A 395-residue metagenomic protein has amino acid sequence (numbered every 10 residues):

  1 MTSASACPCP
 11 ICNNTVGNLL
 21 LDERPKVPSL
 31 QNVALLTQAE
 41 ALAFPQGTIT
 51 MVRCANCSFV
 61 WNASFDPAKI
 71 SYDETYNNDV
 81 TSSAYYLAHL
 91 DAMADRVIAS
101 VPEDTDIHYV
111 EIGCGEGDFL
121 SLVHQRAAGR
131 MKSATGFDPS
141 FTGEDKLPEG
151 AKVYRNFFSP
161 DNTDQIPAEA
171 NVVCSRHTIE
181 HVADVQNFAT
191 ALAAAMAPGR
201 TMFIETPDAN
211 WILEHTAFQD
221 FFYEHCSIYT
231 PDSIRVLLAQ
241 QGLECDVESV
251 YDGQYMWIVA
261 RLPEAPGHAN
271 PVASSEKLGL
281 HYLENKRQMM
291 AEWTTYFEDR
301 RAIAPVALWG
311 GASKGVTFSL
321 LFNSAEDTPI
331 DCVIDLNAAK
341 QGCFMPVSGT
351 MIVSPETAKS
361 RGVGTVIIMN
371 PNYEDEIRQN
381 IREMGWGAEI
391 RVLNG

Functional and structural regions predicted by a protein language model:
T2-Y85, S249: N-terminal juxtadomain amphipathic helix that follows a signal peptide/anchor or precedes a small N-terminal auxiliary
E23-Q31, D220, E248-P266: Conserved catalytic loop of SAM-dependent methyltransferase domains
Q38-A43, F218-D232: Acceptor-substrate binding/catalytic loop of class I
I70-S71, W211-E214, H268-A269: Short acidic/His/Gly/Ser-rich catalytic and metal-binding motifs that mark active-site loops of diverse hydrolases
N77-A88, L280-R287: Class I SAM-dependent methyltransferase Rossmann-like catalytic core, especially the SAM/SAH-binding loop
D95-T216, I228-L243, A260-L262, V316-T317 (+5 more regions): Conserved SAM-binding loop
R96-V97, L122, W257-G395: Hydrophobic, well-ordered beta-alpha structural blocks that scaffold small-molecule cofactor pockets
T135, Y154, D246, V353 (+1 more regions): General small-molecule cofactor/ligand-binding pocket signal
